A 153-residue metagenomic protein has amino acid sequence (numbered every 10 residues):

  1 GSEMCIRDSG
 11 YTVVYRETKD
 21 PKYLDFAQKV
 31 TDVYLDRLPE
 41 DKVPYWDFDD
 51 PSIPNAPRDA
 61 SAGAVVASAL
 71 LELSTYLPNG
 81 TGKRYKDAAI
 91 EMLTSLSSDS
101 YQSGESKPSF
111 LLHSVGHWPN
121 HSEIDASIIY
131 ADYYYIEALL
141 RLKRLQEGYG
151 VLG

Functional and structural regions predicted by a protein language model:
G1-I6: Short, small-residue-biased leader/transition segments that mark boundaries at the very start of proteins
R7-V13: Membrane-embedded hairpin module used as a gating/binding unit in multi-pass transport and secretion proteins
V13, Y45, S114-W118: Generic signal for short, ordered secondary-structure residues within or immediately flanking folded domains
Y15-Y85: A beta-strand-loop signature enriched in Asp, Gly, Thr, and Trp that corresponds to the sialidase/neuraminidase Asp-box
N55-G153: CBM-like carbohydrate-recognition segments
